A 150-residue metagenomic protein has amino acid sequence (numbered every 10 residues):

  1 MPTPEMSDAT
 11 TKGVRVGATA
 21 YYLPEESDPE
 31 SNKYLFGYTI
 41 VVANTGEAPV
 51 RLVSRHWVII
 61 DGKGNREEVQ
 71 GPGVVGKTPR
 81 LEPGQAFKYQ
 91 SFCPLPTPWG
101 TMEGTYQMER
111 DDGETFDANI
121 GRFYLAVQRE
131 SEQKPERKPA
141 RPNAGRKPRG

Functional and structural regions predicted by a protein language model:
P2-K33: Low-complexity, acidic Ser/Thr/Pro/Gly-rich terminal tails and inter-domain linkers that flank the onset of structured
M6, P94-P135, R149-G150: Terminal connector regions
S27-D28, P49, P96-G100: Short glycine/serine/proline-enriched coil/turn segments at secondary-structure junctions
K33-T39: Short, solvent-exposed loop/turn segments enriched in Ser/Thr/Gly
V42-G46: Asparagine-centered strand-capping/turn motif at beta-strand->loop junctions
A48-E67, M108: Short acidic, flexible loop segments centered on an aromatic residue
E67-W99: Intrinsically disordered, low-complexity Pro/Gly/Ser/Thr-rich segments with frequent PxxP/GP/PP motifs and embedded
A140-G150: Long, low-complexity, intrinsically disordered segments
